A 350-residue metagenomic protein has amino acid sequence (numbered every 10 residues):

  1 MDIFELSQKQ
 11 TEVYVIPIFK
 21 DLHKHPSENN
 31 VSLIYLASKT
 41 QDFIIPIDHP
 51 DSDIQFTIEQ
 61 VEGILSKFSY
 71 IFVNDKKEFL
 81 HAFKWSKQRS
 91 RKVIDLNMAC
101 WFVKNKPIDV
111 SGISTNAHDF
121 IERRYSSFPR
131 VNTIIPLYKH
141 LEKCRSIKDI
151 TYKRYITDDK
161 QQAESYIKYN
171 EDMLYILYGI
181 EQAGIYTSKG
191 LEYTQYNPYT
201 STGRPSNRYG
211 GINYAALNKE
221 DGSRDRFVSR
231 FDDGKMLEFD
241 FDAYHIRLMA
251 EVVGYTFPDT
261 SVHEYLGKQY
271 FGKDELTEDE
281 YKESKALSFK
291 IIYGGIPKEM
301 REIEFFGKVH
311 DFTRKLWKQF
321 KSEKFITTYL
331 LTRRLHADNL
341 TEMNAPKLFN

Functional and structural regions predicted by a protein language model:
M1-T115: Conserved RNase H-like, two-metal-ion catalytic cores of nucleic-acid enzymes
N29, S38-T40, D51, S188-E278 (+1 more regions): Acidic, glycine-rich two-metal-ion catalytic cores of nucleic acid-processing enzymes
I34, F72, D95, I134 (+5 more regions): A residue-level signal for conserved active-site and pocket-lining positions in enzyme catalytic cores
K84-S90, L96-P107, S111-G190, V253-D259 (+2 more regions): Mixed-charge, glycine-rich, non-catalytic linkers/tails in nucleic-acid processing enzymes
I94, R230-H245, S288-E304: Conserved catalytic palm subdomain of right-hand nucleotidyl-transferase polymerases, strongest for RNA-directed enzymes
N105, L248-E251, M300: Short conserved micro-motifs at the rims of enzyme active sites and ligand-binding pockets
I113-F128, F257-L287: Charge-dense polyanion-binding interfaces
Y175, G179-Q182, E192, F271-N350: Conserved catalytic core of nucleic-acid polymerases
